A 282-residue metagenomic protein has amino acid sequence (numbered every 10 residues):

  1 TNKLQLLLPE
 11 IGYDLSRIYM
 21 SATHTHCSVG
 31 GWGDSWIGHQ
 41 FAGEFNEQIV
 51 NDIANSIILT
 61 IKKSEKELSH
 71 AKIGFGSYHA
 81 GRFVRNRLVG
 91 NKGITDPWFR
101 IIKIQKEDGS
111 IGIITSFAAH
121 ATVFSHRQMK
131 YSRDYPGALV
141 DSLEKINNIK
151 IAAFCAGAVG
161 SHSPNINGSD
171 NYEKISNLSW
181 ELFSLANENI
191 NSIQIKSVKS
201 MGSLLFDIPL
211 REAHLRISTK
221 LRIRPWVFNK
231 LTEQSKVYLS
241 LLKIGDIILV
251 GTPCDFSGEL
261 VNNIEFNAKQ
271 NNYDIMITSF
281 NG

Functional and structural regions predicted by a protein language model:
T1-G282: Non-catalytic substrate/cofactor recognition surfaces at enzyme active-site rims
